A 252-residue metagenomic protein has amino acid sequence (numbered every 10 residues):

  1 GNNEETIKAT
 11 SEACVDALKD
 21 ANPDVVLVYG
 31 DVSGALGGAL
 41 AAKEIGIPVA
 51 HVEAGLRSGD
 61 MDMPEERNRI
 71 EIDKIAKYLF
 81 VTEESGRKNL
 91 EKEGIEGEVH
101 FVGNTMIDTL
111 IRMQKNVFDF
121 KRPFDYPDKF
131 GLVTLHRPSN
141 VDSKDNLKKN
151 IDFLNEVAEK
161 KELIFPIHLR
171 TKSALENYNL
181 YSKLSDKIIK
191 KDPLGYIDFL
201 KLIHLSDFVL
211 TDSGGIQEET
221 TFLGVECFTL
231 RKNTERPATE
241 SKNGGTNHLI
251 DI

Functional and structural regions predicted by a protein language model:
G1-L163, T171-I252: Nucleotide-activated sugar donor-binding and catalytic core shared by glycosyltransferases and related lipid-linked
H168: Conserved C-terminal portion of the radical SAM core fold that forms the substrate/S-adenosylmethionine-binding
